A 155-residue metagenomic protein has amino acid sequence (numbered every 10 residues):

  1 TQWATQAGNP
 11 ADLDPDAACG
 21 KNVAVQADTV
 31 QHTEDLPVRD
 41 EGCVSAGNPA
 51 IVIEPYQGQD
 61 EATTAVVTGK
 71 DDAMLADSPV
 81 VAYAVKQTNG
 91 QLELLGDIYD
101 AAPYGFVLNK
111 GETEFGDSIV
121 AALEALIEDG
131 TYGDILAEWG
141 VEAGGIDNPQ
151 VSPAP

Functional and structural regions predicted by a protein language model:
T1, Q6-A7, Q26-T29, G58-Q59 (+3 more regions): Beta->alpha turn/N-cap motifs
T1-T5, A82, K86-E124, E142-P155: Periplasmic-binding protein-like
T5-Q26: Flexible hinge/capping segments at coil-to-helix
P10-A11, A50-T64, D100-A102: Short helix-initiation/N-cap motifs at beta->coil->alpha
D16-A17, E54-L75, P79, Q87: Short helices/loops that flank or line small-molecule/ion binding pockets
A18, V66-V67, F106, I119: Hydrophobic residues within well-ordered alpha-helices
Q31-L36, L123-W139: Periplasmic-binding protein-like
Q31-P55, V85-K86: Ligand-binding cleft/hinge of the Venus flytrap
